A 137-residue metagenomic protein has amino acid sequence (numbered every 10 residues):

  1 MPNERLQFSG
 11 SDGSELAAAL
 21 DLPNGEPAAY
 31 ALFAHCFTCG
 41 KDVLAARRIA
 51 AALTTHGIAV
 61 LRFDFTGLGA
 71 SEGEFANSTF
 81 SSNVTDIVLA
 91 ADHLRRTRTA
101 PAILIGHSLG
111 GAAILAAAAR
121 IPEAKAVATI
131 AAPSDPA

Functional and structural regions predicted by a protein language model:
M1-E26: N-terminal cap/lid segment of alpha/beta-hydrolase-fold proteins
A28-C36: Short beta-strand element of the alpha/beta-hydrolase
F37-A50, F65: The serine-hydrolase catalytic nucleophile loop
C39-G40, T66-S71, D135: Active-site loop signature of alpha/beta-hydrolase-fold enzymes
A45, N77-T97: Alpha/beta-hydrolase active-site loop
A50-E72: Conserved alpha/beta-hydrolase
D92-A137: Primarily recognizes the serine-hydrolase "nucleophile elbow" in alpha/beta-hydrolase and SGNH/GDSL folds
